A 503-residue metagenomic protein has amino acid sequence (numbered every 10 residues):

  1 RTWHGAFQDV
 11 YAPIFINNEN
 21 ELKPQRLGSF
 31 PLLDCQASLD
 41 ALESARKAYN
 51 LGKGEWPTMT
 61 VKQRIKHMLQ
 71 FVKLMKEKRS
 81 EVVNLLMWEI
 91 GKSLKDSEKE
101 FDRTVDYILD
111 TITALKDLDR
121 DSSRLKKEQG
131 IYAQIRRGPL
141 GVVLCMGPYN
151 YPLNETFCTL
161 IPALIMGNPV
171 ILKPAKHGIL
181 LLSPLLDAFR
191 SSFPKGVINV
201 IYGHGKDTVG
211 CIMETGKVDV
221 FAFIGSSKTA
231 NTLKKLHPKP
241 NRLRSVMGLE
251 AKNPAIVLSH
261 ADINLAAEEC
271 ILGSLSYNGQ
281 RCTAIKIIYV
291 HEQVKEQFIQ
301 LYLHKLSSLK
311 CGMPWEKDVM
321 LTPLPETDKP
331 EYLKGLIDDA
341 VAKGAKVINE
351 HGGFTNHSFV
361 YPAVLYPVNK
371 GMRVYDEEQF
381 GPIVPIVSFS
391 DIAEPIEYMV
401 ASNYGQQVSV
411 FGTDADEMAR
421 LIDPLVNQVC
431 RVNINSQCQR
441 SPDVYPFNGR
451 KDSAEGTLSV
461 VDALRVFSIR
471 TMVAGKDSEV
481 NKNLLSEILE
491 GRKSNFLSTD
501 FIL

Functional and structural regions predicted by a protein language model:
R1-L27: Hydrophobic face of amphipathic alpha-helices that form TPR/SEL1-like repeat modules and related alpha-solenoid
N18-D119: Glycine-rich loop-to-alpha-helix module at the N-terminal edge of alpha/beta enzyme cores
E21, C35-S38, V61, R79 (+6 more regions): Residues at or immediately preceding the N-termini of alpha-helices
E21-S29, K217-V220, I256, V360-L503: Conserved C-terminal structural/oligomerization subdomain of aldehyde/semialdehyde dehydrogenase
P24, R64, L86, G167 (+8 more regions): Residue-level signal for inorganic ion chemistry
Y49, K53, V72-R79, V83 (+18 more regions): Structural signal for hydrophobic packing residues in well-ordered secondary-structure cores of soluble enzyme domains
R120-L265, F389: Rossmann-like NAD(P) dinucleotide-binding subdomain of oxidoreductase/dehydrogenase enzymes
S192-F193, V220, K228-N369, S388-A393 (+4 more regions): ALDH superfamily catalytic-core signature
